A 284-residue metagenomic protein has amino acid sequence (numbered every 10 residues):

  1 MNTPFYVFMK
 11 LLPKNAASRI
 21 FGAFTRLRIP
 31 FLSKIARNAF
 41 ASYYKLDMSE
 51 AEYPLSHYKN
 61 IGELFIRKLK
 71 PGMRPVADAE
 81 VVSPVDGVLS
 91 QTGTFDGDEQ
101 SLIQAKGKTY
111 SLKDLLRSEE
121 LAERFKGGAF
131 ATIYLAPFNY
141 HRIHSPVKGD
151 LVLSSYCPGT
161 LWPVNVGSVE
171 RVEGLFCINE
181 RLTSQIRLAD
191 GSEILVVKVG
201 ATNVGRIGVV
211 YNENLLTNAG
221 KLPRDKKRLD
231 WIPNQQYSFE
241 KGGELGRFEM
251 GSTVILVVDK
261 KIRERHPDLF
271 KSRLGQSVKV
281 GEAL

Functional and structural regions predicted by a protein language model:
M1-L284: Contiguous, well-folded functional domains in the mature portion of proteins
